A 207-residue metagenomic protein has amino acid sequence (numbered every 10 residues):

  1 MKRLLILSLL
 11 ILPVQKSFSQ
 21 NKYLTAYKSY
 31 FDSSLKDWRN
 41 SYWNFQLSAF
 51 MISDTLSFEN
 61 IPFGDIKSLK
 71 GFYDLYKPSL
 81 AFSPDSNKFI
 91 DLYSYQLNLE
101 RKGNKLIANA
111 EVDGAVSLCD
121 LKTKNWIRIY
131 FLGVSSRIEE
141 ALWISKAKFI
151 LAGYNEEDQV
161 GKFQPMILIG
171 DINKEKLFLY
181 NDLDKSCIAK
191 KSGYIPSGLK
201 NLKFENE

Functional and structural regions predicted by a protein language model:
M1-Y23: Bacterial Sec-dependent N-terminal signal peptides
S19-L24, N155-E207: Acidic, small-residue rich beta-repeat scaffolds with periodic aromatic anchors
Q20-N87: Terminal domain-start segments
I61-Y73, K122-S136, F178-K190: Multi-bladed beta-propeller domains
K77, S136-E140: Repeated scaffold domains used in trafficking and secretory/extracellular systems, primarily beta-propellers
L80-K88, A141-K146, Y194-N206: Blade-terminus and WD-like Trp-Asp/Gly-His loop motifs, strongest in beta-propeller folds
D91-A110, Y154-Q164: Short, conserved, GDST-rich strand-edge loop motifs in beta-rich repeat architectures
L106-L121, P165-K174: Beta-propeller blade signature
